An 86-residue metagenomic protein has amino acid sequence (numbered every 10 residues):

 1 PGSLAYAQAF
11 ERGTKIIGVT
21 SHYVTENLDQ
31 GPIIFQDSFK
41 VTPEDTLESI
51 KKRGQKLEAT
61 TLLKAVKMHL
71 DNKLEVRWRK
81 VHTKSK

Functional and structural regions predicted by a protein language model:
P1-K84: Donor/substrate-binding cores of folate-linked one-carbon enzymes
